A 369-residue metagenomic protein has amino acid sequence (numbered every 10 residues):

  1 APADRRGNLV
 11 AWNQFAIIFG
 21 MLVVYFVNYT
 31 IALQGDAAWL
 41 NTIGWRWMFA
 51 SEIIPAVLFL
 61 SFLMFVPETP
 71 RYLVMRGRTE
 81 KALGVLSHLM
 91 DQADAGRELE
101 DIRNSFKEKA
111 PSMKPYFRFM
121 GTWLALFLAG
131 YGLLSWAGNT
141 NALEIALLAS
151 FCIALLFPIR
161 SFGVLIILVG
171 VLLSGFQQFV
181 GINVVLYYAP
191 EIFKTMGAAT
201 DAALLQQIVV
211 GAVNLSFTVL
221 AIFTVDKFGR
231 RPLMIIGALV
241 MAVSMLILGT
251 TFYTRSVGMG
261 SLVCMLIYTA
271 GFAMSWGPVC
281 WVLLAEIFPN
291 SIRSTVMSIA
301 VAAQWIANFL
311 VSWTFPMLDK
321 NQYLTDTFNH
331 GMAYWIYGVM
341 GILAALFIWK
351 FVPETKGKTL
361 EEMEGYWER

Functional and structural regions predicted by a protein language model:
A1-M90, F106-R369: Alpha-helical transmembrane bundle of multi-pass membrane proteins
A95-N104: Short, well-structured alpha-helical segments
